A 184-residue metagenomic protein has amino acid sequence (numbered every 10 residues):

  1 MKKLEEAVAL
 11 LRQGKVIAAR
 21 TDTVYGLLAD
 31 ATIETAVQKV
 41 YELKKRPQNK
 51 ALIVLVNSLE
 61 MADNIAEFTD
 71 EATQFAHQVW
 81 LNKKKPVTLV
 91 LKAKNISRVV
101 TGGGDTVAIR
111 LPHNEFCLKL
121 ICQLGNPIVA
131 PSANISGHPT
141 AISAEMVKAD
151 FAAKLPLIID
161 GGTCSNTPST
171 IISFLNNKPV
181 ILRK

Functional and structural regions predicted by a protein language model:
M1-K184: Active-site-adjacent structural elements in enzyme catalytic cores
